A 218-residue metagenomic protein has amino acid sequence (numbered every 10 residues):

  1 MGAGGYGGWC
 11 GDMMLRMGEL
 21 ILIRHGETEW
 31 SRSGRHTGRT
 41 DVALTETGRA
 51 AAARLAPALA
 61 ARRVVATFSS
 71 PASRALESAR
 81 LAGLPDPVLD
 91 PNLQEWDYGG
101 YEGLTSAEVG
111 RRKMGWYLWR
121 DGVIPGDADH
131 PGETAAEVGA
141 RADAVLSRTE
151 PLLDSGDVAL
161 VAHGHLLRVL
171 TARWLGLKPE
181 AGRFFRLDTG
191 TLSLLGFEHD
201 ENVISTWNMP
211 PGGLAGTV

Functional and structural regions predicted by a protein language model:
G2, G8-G18, Y98-E108, P151-G156 (+1 more regions): Acidic, low-complexity terminal tails and accessory targeting/binding regions of phosphate-metabolizing enzymes
L20, D154-H165: Generic beta-sheet signal
I21, V88-D90, S205: General small-molecule cofactor/ligand-binding pocket signal
R24-S78, A128-D143: Loop-to-helix element that buttresses phosphate recognition and phosphoryl-transfer chemistry
T28, L166-L167: Short active-site segment of divalent metal-dependent hydrolases/proteases that encodes the spacing between
R54-Y117: Phosphate-coordination/substrate-recognition cap region in phosphate-metabolizing enzymes
L81, V169, R173: Active-site signature of alpha/beta-hydrolase-fold catalytic machinery across serine- and Asp/Cys-nucleophile hydrolases
W116-L153: Internal catalytic-core helix/loop-beta-alpha segment that presents or stabilizes conserved functional determinants
